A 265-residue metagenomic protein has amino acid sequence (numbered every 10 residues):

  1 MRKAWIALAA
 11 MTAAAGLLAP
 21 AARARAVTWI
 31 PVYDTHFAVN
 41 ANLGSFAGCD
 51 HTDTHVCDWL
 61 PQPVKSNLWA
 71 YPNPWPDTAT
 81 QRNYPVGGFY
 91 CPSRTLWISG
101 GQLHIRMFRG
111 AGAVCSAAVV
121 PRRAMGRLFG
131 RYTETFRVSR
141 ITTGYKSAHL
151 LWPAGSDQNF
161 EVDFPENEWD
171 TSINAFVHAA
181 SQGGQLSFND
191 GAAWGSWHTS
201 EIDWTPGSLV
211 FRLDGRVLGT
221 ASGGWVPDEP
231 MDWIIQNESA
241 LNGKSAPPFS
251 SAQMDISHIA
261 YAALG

Functional and structural regions predicted by a protein language model:
M1-R25: Secretory targeting and sorting signals
A26-P74: Extracellular carbohydrate-recognition regions
F89, H104-S172: Secretory/extracellular carbohydrate-interaction modules and structurally similar beta-sandwich "look-alikes"
S93-I98, E166: Short, exposed beta-strand/loop patches in secreted or surface proteins that constitute
H178-T199: Short, aromatic/His-centered strand-loop micro-motif at the edge of beta-sheets
G195-V210: Localized edge beta-strand/strand-to-loop motifs within extracellular or lumenal beta-rich domains
D214-D232: Short, solvent-exposed beta-strand-to-loop segments that form ligand-recognition rims of beta-rich domains
P227-G265: Ligand-recognition surfaces built from glycine- and aromatic
